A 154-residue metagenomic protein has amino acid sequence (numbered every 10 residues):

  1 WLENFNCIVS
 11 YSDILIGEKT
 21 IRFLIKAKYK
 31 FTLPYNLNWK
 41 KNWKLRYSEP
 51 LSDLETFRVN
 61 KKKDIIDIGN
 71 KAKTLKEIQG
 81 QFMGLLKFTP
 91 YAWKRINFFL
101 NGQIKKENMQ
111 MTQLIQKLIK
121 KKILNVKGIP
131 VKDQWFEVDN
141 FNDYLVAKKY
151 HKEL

Functional and structural regions predicted by a protein language model:
W1: Short, structured active-site "lid" loops
N4, Y29, I123-L124: Short, high-confidence coil segments that cap the C-terminus of an alpha-helix and link into the following beta-strand
N4-D13: Short beta-strand-to-loop acidic/aromatic patch adjacent to the donor-nucleotide binding site
V9, L33-P34, G128: Structural beta-sheet core signal
L15-G17, W135: Short, active-site-adjacent cap segments at secondary-structure transitions
G17-F99: Conserved core of the sugar-phosphate nucleotidyltransferase
I68, L75-L154: Conserved alpha/beta core of the MobA/IspD/sugar-nucleotide pyrophosphorylase nucleotidyltransferase superfamily
